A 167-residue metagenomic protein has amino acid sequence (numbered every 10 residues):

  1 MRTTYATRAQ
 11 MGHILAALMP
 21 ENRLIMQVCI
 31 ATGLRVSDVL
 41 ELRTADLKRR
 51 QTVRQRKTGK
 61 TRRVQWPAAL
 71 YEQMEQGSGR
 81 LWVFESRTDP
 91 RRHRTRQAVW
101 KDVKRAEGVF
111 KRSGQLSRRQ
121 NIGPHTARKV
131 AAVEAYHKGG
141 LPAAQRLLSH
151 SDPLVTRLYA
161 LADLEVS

Functional and structural regions predicted by a protein language model:
M1-M11, E85-R91: Flexible interdomain linker/hinge and immediately adjacent N-terminus of the catalytic tyrosine-recombinase domain
T4-V36: Basic, Lys/Arg- and aromatic-enriched nucleic-acid-binding interface segment
R8-Q10, P20, T32, L40-Q73: Conserved tyrosine-mediated DNA breakage-rejoining catalytic core shared by Y-recombinases
A16, K101-P142, R146: Short, basic (Lys/Arg/His-rich) helix/loop patches that form interaction surfaces in the mid-to-C-terminal regions
C29, L40, Q145: The alpha-helix within a helix-turn-helix
A45-R49, G140-Y159: Short, polar N-cap/turn motifs at the start of nucleic acid-interacting alpha helices
Q55-G59, L148-S167: Catalytic-site neighborhood detector that most strongly recognizes the C-terminal catalytic loop/helix of tyrosine
R56-E75, R80-R105: C-terminal catalytic core of Y-nucleophile DNA break-rejoin enzymes
